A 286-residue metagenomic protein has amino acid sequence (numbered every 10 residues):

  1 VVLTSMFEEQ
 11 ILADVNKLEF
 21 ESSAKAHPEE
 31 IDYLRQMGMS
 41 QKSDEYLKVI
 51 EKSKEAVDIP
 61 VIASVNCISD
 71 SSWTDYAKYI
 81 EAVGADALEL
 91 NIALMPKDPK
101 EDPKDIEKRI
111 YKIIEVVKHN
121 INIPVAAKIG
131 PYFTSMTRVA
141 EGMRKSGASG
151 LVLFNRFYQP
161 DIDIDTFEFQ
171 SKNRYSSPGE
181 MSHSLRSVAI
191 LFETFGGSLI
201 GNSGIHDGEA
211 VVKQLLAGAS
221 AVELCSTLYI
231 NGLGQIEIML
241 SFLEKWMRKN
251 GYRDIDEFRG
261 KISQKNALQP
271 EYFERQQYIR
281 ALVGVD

Functional and structural regions predicted by a protein language model:
L3-P28, Q41-I62, N66-N202, H206-L224 (+1 more regions): Alpha/beta enzyme core
E29-M37: Short glycine/proline- and acidic residue-enriched helix-loop micro-motifs that form flexible lids or anion-recognition
R35, I62, P99, L228 (+1 more regions): Generic anion/oxyanion-binding catalytic loop in active/binding sites
A219, S226, L243-M247: Short leucine-rich amphipathic alpha-helical surface patches
E223-T227, N231-G232: Helical hairpin unit composed of two closely spaced alpha helices linked by a short loop
N231-N250, D256-D286: C-terminal extensions of enzymes
